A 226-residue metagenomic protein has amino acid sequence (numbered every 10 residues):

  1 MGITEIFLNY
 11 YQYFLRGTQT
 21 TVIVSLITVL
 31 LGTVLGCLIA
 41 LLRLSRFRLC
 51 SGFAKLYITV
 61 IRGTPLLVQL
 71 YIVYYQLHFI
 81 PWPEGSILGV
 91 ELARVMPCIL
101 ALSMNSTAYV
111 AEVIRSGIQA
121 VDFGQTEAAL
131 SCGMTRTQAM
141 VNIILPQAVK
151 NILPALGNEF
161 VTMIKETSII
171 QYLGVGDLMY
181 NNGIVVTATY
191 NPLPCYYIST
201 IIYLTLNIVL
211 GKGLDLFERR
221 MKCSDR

Functional and structural regions predicted by a protein language model:
M1-R226: Transmembrane alpha-helices and adjacent helix-loop boundaries
